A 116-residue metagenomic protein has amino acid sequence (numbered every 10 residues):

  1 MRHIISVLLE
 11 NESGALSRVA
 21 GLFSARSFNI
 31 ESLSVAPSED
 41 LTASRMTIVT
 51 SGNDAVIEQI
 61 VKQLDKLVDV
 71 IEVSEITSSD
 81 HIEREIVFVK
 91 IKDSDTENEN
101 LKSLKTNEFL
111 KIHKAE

Functional and structural regions predicted by a protein language model:
M1-E116: A conserved regulatory-domain signal marking ACT and ACT-like small-molecule sensing domains and adjacent regulatory
